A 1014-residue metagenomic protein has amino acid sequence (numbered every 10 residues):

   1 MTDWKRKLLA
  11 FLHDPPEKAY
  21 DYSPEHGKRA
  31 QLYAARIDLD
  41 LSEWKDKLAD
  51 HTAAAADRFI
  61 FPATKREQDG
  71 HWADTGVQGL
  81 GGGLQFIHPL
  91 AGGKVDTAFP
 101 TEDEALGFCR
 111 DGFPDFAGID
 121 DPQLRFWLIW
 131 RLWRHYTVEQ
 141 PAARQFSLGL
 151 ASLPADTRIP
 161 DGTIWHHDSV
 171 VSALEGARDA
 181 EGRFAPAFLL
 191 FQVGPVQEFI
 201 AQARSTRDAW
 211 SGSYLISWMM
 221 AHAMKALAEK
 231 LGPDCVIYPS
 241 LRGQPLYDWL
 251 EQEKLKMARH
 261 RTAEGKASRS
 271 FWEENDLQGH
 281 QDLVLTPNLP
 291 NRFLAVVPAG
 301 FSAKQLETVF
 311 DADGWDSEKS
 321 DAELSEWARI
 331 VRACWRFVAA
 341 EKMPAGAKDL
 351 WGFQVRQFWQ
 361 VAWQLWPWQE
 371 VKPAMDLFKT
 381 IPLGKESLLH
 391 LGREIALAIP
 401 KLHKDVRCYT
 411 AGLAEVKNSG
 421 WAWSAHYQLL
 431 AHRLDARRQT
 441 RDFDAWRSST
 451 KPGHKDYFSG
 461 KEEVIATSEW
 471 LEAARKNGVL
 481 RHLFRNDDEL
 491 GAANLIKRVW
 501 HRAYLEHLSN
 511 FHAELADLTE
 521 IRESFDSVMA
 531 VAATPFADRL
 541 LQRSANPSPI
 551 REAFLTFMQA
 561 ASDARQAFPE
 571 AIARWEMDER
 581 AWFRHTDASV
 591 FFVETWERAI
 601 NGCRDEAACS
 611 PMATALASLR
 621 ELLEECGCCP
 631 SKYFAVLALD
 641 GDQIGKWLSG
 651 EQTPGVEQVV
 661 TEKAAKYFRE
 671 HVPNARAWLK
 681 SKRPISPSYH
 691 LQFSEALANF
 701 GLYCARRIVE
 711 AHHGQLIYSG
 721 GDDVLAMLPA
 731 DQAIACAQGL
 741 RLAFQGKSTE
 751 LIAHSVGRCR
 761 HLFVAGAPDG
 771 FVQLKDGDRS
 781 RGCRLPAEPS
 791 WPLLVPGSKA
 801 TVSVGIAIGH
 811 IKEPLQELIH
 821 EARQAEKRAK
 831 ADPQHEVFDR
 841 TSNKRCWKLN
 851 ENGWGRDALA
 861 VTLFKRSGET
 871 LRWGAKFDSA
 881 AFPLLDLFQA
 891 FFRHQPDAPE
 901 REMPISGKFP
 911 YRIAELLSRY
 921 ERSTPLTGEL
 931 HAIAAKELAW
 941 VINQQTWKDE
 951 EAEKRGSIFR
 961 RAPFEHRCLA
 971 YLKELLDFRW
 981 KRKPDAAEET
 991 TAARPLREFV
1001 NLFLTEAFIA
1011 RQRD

Functional and structural regions predicted by a protein language model:
M1-D1014: Regulatory and interdomain segments flanking nucleotide-handling catalytic cores in signaling/defense enzymes
